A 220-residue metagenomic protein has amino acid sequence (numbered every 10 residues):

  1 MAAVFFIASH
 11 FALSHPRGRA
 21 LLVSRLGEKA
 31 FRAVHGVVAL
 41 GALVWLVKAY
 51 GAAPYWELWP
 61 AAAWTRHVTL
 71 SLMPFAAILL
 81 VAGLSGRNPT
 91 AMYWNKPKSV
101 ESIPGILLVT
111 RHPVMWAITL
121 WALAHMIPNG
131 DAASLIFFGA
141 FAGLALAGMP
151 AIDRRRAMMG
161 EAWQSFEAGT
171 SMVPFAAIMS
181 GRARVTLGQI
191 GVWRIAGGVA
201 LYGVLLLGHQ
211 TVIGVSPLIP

Functional and structural regions predicted by a protein language model:
A3-I7, V38-V47, P74-V81, F141-A145 (+1 more regions): Hydrophobic core of alpha-helical transmembrane segments in multi-pass integral membrane proteins
S9-H15, I78-Y93, A151-S165: Membrane-water interface of transmembrane alpha-helices
F11-A30: Membrane-interface helix-loop junction between the first two transmembrane segments
V34, V38-L107: Portal/gating segments that form or line small-molecule/metal binding sites
S102-V114, A177-V199: Loop-to-transmembrane boundary segments
I103, L107-A162: A contiguous pocket-lining binding segment that forms or flanks enzyme active sites
M158-I190: Membrane-proximal soluble regions of multi-pass membrane proteins
V204-P220: Juxtamembrane boundary at the C-terminal end of a transmembrane helix
